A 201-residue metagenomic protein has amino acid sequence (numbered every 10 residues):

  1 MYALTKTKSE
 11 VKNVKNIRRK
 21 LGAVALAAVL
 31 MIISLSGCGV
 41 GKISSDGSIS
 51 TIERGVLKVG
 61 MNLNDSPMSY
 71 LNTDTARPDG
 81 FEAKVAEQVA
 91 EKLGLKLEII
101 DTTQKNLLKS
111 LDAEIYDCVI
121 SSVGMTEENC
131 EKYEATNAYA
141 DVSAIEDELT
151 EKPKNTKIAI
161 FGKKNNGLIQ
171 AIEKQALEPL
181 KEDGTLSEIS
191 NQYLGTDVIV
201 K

Functional and structural regions predicted by a protein language model:
M1-N13: Short, Lys/Arg-enriched N-terminal segments with co-localized hydrophobic residues within the first ~10-30 amino acids
N13-A25: Bacterial N-terminal signal peptides that target proteins for export
I33-G37: C-terminal motif of bacterial Sec signal peptides marking the signal peptidase cleavage site
V40-S45, K152-K154, A171-K201: Ligand-binding clefts/hinges and TM-proximal coupling segments of bilobed small-molecule sensing domains
S44-S122: Extracytoplasmic small-molecule ligand-binding "clamshell" domains of the periplasmic binding protein/Venus flytrap
D65-P67, Q104-N106, G124-E128, N166-L168 (+1 more regions): Solvent-exposed loop/turn segments at secondary-structure junctions within structured extracellular/periplasmic domains
Y133-P153, K201: Short beta-strand->loop
S143-E148, N155-A171, Q175-A176: A bilobed periplasmic-binding-protein/Venus flytrap-type ligand-binding module shared by bacterial periplasmic
